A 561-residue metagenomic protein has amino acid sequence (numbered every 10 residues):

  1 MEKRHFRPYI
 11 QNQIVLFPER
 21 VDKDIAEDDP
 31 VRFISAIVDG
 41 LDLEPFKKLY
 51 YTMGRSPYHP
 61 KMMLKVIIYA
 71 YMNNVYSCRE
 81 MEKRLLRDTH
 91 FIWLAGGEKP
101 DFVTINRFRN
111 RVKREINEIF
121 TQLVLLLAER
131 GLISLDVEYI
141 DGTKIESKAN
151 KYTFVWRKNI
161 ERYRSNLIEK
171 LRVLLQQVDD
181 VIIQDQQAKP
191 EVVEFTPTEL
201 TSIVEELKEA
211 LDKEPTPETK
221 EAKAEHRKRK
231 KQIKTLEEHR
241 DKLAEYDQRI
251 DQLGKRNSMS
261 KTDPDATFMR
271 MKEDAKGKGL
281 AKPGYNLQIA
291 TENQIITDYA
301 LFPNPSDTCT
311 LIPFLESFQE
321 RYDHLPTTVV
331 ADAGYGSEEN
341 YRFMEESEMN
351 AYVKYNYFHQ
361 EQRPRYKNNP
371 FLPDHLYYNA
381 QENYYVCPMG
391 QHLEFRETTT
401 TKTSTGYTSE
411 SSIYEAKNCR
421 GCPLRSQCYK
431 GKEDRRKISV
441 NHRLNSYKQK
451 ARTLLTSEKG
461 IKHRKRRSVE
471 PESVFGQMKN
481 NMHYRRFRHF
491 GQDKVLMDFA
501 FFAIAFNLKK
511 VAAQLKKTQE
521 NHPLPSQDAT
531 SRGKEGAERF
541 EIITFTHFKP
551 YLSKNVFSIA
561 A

Functional and structural regions predicted by a protein language model:
M1-R32: Hydrophobic alpha-helical membrane-insertion signals
K3, Y50-G54, K459-K462: A ubiquitous short alpha-helical element
R7-P8, I67, N74-R87, E98-A561: Anion-binding and metal-coordination hotspots
I14, D39-L41, M62, S165 (+2 more regions): Intrinsic-disorder/low-complexity peptide segments enriched for small residues
A26-I68, V440: Basic, short loop/linker segments at the boundary and entry of helix-turn-helix/winged-helix-like folds
L41-D42, Y71-N74, T89: Short alpha-helix boundary/capping elements
F91-G96: Secretory-pathway/luminal and periplasmic proteins that interact with or process carbohydrate-rich
